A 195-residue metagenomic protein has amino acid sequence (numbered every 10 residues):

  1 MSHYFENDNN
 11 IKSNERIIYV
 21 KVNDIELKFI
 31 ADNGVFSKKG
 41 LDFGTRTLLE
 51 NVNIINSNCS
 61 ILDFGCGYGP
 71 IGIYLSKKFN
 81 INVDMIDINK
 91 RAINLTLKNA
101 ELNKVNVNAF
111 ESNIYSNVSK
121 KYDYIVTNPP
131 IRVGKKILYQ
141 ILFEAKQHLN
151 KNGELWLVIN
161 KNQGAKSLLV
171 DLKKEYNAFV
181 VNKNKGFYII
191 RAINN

Functional and structural regions predicted by a protein language model:
M1-V22, G34: N-terminal auxiliary segments of SAM/dcSAM-dependent transferases
D32-E50: Conserved SAM-binding loop and adjacent beta-strand
G44-T127: Conserved SAM/SAH cofactor-binding pocket of Class I
L75, E144-A145, L172: Class I S-adenosylmethionine-dependent transferase superfamily signal
Y139-K151: A short glycine-rich, Lys/Arg-flanked "PGG" loop and its adjoining helix->strand segment in the class I
N152-I159: Conserved beta-strand signature within the Rossmann-like core of class I S-adenosyl-L-methionine
N160-E175: Conserved class I S-adenosyl-L-methionine
K183-N195: Core SAM-dependent methyltransferase catalytic element
